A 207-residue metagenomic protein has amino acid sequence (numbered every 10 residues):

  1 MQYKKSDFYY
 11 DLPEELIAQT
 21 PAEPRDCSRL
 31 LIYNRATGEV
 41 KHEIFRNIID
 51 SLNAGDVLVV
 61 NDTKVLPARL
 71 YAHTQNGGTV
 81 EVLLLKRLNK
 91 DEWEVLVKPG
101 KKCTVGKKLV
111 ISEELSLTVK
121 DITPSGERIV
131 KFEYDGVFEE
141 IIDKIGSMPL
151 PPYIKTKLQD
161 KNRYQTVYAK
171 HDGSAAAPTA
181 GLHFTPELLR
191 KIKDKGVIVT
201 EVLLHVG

Functional and structural regions predicted by a protein language model:
M1-G207: A cross-family signal for N-terminal binding/gating loops and helix N-caps that shape access to the active site
